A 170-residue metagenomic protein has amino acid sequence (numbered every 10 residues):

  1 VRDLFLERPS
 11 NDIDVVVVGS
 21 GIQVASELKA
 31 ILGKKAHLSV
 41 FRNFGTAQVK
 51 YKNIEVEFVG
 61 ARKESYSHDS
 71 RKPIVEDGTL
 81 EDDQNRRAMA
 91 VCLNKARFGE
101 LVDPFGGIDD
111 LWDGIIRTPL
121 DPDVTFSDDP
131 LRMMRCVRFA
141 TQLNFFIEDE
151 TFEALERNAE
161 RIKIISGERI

Functional and structural regions predicted by a protein language model:
V1-I170: Catalytic cores of the polymerase beta-like nucleotidyltransferase superfamily and closely associated nucleotide
